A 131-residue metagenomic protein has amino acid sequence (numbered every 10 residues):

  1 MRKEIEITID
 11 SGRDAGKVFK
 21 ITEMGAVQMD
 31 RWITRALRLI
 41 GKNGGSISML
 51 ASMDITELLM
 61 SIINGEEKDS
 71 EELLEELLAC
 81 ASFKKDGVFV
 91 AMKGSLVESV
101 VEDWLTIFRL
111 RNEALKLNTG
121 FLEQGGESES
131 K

Functional and structural regions predicted by a protein language model:
M1-S11: Short acidic, Pro/Gly- and aromatic-enriched capping/linker segments at domain boundaries
D10-G12, M24-V27: Generic structural motif
A26-K131: Short, surface-exposed, charged amphipathic helix/loop patches that serve as local interaction elements
